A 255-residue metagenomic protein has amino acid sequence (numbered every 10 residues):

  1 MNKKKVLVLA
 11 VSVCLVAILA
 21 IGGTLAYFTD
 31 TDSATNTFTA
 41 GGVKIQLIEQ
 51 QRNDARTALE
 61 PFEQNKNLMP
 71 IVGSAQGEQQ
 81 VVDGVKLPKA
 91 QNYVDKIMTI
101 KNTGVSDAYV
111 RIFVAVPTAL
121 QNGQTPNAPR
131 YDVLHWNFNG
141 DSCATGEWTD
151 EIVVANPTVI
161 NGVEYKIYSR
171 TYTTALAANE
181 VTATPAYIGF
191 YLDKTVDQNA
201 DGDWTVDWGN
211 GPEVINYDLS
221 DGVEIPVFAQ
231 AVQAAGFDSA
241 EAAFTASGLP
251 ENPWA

Functional and structural regions predicted by a protein language model:
M1-V11: N-terminal Sec-pathway targeting helices
V8, Y27-A255: Surface-exposed, hydrophilic segments of mature proteins
A10-I21: Hydrophobic membrane-insertion alpha-helices, especially the h-region of bacterial N-terminal signal peptides
